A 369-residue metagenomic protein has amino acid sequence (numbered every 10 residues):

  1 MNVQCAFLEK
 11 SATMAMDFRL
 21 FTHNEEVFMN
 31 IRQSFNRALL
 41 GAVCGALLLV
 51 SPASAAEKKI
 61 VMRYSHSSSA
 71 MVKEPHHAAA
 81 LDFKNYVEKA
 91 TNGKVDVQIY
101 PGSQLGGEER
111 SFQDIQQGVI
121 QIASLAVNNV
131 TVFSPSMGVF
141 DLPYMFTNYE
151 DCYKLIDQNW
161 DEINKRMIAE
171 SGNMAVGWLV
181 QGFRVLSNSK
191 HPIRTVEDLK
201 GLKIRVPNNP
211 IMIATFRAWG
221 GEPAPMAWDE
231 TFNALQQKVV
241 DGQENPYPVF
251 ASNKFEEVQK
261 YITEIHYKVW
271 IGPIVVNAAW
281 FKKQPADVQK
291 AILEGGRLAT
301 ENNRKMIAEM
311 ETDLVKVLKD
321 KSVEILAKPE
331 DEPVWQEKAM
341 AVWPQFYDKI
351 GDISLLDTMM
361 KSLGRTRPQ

Functional and structural regions predicted by a protein language model:
M1, M14-M16: Methionine residue identity
M14, F21, N30-A42: Bacterial N-terminal signal peptides that target proteins for export
E25, A56-D151, W160, R166-Q369: N-terminal secretory/targeting leader peptides
F28, S51-A55: Sec/Tat signal peptide C-region and signal peptidase I cleavage site
C44-P52: Hydrophobic h-region of N-terminal signal peptides that target proteins for export in Gram-negative bacteria
